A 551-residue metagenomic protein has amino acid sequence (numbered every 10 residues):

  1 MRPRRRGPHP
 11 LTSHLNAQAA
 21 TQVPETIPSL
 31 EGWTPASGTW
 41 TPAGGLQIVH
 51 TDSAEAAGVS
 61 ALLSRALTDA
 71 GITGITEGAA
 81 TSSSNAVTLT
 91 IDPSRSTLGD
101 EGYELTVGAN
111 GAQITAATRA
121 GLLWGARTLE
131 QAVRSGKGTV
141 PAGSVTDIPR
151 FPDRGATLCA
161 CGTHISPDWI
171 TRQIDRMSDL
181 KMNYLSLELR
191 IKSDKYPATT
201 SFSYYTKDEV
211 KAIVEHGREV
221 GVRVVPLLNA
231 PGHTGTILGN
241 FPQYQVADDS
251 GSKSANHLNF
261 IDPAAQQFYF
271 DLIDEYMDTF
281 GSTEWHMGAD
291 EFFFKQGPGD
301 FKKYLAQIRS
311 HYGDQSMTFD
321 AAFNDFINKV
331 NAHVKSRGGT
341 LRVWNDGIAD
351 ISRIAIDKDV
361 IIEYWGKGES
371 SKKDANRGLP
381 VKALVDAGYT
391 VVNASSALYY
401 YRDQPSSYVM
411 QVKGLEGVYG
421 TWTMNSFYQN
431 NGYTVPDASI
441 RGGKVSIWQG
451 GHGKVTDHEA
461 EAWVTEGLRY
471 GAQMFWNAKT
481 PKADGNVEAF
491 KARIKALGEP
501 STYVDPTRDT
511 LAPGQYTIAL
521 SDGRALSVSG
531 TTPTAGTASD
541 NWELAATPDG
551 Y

Functional and structural regions predicted by a protein language model:
M1-A19: Secretory targeting and sorting signals
L15-F151, F475-K479, I494, S501-P506: Contiguous, structured surface segment used for ligand recognition
T51, D92, A116, A160 (+7 more regions): Active-site-proximal beta-strand/loop segments in catalytic clefts of secreted hydrolases
A80-S84, K192-Y204, I348-D357: Beta-rich nucleic-acid/ligand-interaction surfaces
G102-H286, K295-R309, K329, H333 (+2 more regions): Feature activates predominantly on carbohydrate-active enzymes
A255-I361, W365-G388: Active-site neighborhood of glycoside hydrolase catalytic domains
L341-D346, R353-V360, Y364-L511: Flexible, acidic glycine-rich loops studded with aromatic residues
D509-Y551: Lectin-like carbohydrate-binding module/patch detector with strong preference for beta-trefoil
